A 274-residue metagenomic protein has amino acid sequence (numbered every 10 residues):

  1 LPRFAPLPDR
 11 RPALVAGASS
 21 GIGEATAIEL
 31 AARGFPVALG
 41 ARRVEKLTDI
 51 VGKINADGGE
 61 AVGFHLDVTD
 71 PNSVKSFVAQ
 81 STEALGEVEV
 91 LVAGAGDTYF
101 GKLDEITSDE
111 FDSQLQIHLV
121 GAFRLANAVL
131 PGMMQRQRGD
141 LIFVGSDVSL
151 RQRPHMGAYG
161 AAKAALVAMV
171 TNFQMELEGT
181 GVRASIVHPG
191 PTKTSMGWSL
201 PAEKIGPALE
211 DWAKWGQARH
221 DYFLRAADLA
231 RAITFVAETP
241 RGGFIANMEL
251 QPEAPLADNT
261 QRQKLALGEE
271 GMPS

Functional and structural regions predicted by a protein language model:
S19-S20: Conserved glycine-rich cofactor-binding loop
R33-D49: Conserved glycine-rich Rossmann-like NAD(P)H-binding loop of the short-chain dehydrogenase/reductase
V44-E45, H65-S76, S108: The beta1-alpha1 cofactor-binding region of Rossmann-like NAD(H)/NADP(H)-dependent oxidoreductases
K102-L103, T107-L115: Substrate-binding pocket helix/loop in short-chain dehydrogenase/reductase
A126, A162: Active-site helix of classical SDR
S146: Residue(s) in the substrate-gating loop at a strand-loop-helix junction that position the organic substrate next
I186, I205-N259, Q263: C-terminal helical subdomain
